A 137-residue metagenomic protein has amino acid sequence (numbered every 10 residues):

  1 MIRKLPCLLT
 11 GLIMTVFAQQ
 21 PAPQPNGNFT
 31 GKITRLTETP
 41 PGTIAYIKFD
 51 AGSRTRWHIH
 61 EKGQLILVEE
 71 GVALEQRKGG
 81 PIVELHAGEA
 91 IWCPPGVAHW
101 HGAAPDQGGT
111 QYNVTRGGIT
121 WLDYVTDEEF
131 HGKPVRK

Functional and structural regions predicted by a protein language model:
I2-Y46, R56, W121-K137: A short, N-terminal "cap"/entry segment at the start of jelly-roll beta-barrel domains of the cupin/DSBH fold
L36, T55-H60, R77, V83-E84 (+1 more regions): Short histidine-centered beta-strand/loop micro-motifs that create catalytic or ligand/metal-coordination sites
R54-T55, L74, I91, P95-H101: Histidine-centered metal-chelating micro-motifs
H60-E75: Short, conserved beta-strand element in jelly-roll/cupin
G79-P95: Short acidic-glycine-tyrosine-enriched beta hairpin
P95-T120: Ligand-binding loop in jelly-roll beta-barrel domains
